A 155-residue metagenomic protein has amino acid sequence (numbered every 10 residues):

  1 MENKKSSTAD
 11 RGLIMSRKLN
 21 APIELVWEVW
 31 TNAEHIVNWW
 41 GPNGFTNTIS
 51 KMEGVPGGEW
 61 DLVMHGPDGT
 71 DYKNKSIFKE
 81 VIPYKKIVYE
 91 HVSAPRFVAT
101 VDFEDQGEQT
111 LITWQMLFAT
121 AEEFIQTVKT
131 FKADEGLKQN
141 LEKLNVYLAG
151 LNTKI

Functional and structural regions predicted by a protein language model:
M1-T46: Hydrophobic ligand-binding cavity/cleft-lining segments
D10, G69, A94-R96: Glycine-centered tight beta-turn/hairpin loop motif at sheet-sheet or coil-to-beta transitions
I14-M15, E34-D71, I155: Short beta-edge strand/loop motif at the mouth of beta-sheet-based domains
R17, S50-M52, N74-E80, V98-D105: Hydrophobic/aromatic beta-strand elements that line small-molecule binding cavities or substrate pockets in beta-rich
V26, I36, W60-L62, F78 (+4 more regions): Hydrophobic pocket/interface hotspot
I82-I87: Short, conserved beta-turn/loop elements at beta-strand boundaries and strand-helix junctions
H91-Q139: Beta-strand/loop substructures that line and gate deep hydrophobic ligand-binding cavities in soluble
L148-I155: Short, highly charged C-terminal tails/helix-capping segments
